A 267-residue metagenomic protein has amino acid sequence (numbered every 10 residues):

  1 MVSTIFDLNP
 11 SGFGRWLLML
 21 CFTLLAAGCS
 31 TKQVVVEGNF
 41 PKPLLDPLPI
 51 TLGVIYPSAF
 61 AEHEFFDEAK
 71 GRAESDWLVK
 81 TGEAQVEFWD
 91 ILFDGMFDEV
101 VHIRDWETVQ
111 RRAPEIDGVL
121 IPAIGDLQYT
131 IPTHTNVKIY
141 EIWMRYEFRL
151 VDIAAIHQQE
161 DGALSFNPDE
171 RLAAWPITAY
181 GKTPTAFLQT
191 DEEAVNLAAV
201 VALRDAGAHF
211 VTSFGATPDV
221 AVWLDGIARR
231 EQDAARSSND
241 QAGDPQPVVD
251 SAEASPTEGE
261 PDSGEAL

Functional and structural regions predicted by a protein language model:
V2-L18: Bacterial N-terminal signal peptides that target proteins for export
W16-A27: Bacterial N-terminal signal peptides
G28-L92, T212-L267: A structural "domain/chain start" motif
S30-V34, R104-E170, V249, E258-L267: Surface-exposed short loop/turn segments
F65-K70, P132-T135, A186-T190: Short acidic, glycine/proline-rich loop/turn micro-motifs
A73-G82, I153-S213: Short secondary-structure boundary motifs at beta->alpha junctions and helix caps
D90-R112: Short beta-strand->alpha-helix linker/helix-N-cap micro-motif that forms a surface specificity/interaction loop
